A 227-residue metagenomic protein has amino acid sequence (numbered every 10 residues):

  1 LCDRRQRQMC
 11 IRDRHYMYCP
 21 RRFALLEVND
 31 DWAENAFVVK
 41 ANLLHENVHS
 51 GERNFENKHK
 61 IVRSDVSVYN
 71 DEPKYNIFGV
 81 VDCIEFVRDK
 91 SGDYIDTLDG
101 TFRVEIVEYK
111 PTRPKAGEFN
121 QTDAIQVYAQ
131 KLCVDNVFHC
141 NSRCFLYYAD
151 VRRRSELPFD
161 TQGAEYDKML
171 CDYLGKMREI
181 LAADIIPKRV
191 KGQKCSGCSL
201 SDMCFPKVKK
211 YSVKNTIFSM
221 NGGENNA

Functional and structural regions predicted by a protein language model:
L1-R7, I11: Single conserved hydrophobic/aromatic residue that forms the stacking wall/gate of nucleotide- or nucleobase-binding
R4, N120, C133-A227: Metal-dependent nuclease catalytic regions and adjoining charged, substrate-binding loops involved in nucleic-acid end
R5, F23-A24, V28, A227: N-terminal intrinsically disordered, compositionally biased regulatory/targeting segments that precede the folded
C19: Binuclear metal-ion centers of metallo-dependent hydrolases, dominated by the metallo-beta-lactamase
A24-Y69: Acidic-basic catalytic patches of nuclease active cores, encompassing PD-(D/E)XK and other metal-cofactor nuclease
G51, Y75, F86-D99, V208 (+1 more regions): Charged, low-complexity, intrinsically disordered terminal regions
H59-L174: Mg2+/Mn2+-dependent nuclease catalytic core
